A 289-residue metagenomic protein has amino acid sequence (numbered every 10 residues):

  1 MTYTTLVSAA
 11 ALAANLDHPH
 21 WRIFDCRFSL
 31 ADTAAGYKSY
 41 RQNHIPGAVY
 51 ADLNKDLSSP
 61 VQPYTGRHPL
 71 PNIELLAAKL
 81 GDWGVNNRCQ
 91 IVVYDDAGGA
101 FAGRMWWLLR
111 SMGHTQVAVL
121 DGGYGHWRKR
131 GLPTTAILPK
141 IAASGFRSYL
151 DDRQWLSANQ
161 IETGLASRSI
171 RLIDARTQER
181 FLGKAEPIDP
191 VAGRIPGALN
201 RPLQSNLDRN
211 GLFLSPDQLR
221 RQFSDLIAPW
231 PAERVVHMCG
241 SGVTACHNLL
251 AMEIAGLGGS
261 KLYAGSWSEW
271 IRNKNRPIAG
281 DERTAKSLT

Functional and structural regions predicted by a protein language model:
M1-T289: Cytosolic catalytic domains that perform sulfur/thiol-centered chemistry
